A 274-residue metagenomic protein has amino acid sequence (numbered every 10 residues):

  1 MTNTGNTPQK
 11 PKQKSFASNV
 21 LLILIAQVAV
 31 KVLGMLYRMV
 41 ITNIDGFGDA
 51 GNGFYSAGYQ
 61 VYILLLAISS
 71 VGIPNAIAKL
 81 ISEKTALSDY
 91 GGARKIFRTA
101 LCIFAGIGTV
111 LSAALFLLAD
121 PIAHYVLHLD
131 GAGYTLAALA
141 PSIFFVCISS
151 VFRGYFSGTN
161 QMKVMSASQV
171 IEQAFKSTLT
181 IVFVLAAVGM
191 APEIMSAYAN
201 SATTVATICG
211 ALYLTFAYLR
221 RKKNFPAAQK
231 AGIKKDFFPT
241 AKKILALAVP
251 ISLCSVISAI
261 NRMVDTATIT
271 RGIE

Functional and structural regions predicted by a protein language model:
M1-L36, G91, K95, G232-C254: N-terminal membrane topogenesis motif
M35-N52, A123-Y125, A187, P192 (+2 more regions): Helix-terminus/linker motif at the lipid-water interface of multi-pass membrane proteins
T42-L64, P192, S196-N200, K242-L247 (+1 more regions): Interfacial/gating helices of multi-pass transporter permease domains
S56-L80, P141-F144: Small-residue-rich midsections of specific transmembrane alpha-helices
V110-G133: Short membrane-interface helical motifs at transmembrane helix boundaries in multi-pass membrane transporters
H128-F152: Alpha-helical transmembrane segments of multi-pass membrane proteins
F145-S168: Membrane-interface junctions at transmembrane-helix termini in multi-pass inner-membrane proteins
N160-V164, A174-A217: Membrane-interface helix-loop junctions in multi-pass transport and translocation proteins
